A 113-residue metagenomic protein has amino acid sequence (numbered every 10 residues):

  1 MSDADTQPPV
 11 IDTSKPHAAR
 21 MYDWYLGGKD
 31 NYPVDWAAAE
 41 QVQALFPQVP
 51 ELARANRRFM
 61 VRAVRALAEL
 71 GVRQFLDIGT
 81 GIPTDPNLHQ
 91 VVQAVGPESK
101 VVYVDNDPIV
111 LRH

Functional and structural regions predicted by a protein language model:
M1-H113: Rossmann-like AdoMet
